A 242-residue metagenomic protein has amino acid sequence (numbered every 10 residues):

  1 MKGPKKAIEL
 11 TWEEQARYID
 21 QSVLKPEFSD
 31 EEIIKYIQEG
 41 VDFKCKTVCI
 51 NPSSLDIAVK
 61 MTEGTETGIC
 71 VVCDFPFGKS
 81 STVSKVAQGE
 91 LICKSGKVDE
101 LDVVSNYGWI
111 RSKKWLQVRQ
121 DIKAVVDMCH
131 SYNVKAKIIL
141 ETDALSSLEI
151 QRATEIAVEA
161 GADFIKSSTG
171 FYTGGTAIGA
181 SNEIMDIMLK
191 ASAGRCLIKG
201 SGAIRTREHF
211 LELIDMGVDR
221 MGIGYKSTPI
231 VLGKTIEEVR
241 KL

Functional and structural regions predicted by a protein language model:
M1-K35, D186-L197, R205-L242: Alpha/beta catalytic cores of nucleotide-metabolism and tRNA/nucleoside-modifying enzymes
Q15-V23, V48-I50, T67-D74, D99-V103 (+4 more regions): Hydrophobic faces of well-ordered beta-strands that scaffold small-molecule active sites in alpha/beta enzyme cores
D30, I34, T82-V86, S112-R119 (+4 more regions): Non-membrane alpha-helical structural segments and their capping/turn regions in soluble enzymes
Y36-C45, V134-K137, I165, S192-C196 (+1 more regions): Short, surface-exposed connector motifs at secondary-structure boundaries
D42-E100: Active-site cofactor/substrate anionic-group-binding motifs, chiefly glycine- and Lys/Arg-rich phosphate-binding loops
P52, D56-F77, W115-K137, T142-A144 (+4 more regions): Alpha-helix-loop-beta-strand connector modules within alpha/beta enzyme cores
V59, S80-S95, L145-I156, D186 (+3 more regions): Catalytic cores of alpha/beta
V71, F75, S95-I110, E159-I178 (+2 more regions): Glycine-rich phosphate-binding active-site loops on the catalytic face of alpha/beta enzymes
